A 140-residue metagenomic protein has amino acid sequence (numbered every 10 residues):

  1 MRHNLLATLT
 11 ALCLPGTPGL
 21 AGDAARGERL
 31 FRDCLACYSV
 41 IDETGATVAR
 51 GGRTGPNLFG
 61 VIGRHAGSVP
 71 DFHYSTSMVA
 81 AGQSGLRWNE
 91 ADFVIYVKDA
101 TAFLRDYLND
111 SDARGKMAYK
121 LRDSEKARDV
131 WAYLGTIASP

Functional and structural regions predicted by a protein language model:
M1-A7: Bacterial N-terminal signal peptides that target proteins for export
A7-G16: Bacterial N-terminal signal peptides
T8, H65-S68, G85, S124 (+1 more regions): A broad, structure-centric signal for solvent-exposed, well-ordered loop/edge residues that line or flank functional
A11, F59-G63, V94-I95, A132: Generic alpha-helical structural context detector
T17-A21: Sec/Tat signal peptide C-region and signal peptidase I cleavage site
G22-A24, E28-L86, A100-S111, I137-P140: Periplasmic/extracellular electron-transfer cofactor-ligation site, primarily the c-type cytochrome heme-c attachment
L86-P140: C-terminal capping alpha-helices of c-type cytochrome domains
